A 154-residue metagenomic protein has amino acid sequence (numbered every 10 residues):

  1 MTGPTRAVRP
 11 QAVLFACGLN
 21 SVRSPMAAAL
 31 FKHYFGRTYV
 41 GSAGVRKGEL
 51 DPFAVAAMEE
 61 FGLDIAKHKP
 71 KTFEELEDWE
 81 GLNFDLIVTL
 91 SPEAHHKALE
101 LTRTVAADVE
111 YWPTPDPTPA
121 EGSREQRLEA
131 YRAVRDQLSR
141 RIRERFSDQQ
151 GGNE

Functional and structural regions predicted by a protein language model:
T2-E154: Short polar/charged helix/loop
